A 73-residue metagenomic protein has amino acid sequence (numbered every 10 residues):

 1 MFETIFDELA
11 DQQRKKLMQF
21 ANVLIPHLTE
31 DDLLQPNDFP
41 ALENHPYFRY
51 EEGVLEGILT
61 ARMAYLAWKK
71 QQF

Functional and structural regions predicted by a protein language model:
M1, W68-F73: Short intrinsically disordered terminal tails
M1-L28, A64: N-terminal acidic leader/helix
R14, L28, E56-I58, F73: Amphipathic alpha-helical interaction segments
L33-K70: Short, charge-rich amphipathic interface segments used for partner binding and complex assembly
